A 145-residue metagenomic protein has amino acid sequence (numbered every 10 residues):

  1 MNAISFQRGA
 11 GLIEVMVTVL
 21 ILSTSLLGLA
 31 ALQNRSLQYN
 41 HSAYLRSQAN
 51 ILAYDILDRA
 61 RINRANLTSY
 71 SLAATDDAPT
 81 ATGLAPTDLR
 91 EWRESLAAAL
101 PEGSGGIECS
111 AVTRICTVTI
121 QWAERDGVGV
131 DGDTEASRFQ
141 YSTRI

Functional and structural regions predicted by a protein language model:
M1-A10: N-terminal leader/signal peptides at the extreme start of proteins
I21-N40: C-terminal juxtamembrane segment of a hydrophobic transmembrane alpha-helix
Q38-I145: Flexible, low-complexity segments enriched in proline/glycine/serine and punctuated by aromatic residues
